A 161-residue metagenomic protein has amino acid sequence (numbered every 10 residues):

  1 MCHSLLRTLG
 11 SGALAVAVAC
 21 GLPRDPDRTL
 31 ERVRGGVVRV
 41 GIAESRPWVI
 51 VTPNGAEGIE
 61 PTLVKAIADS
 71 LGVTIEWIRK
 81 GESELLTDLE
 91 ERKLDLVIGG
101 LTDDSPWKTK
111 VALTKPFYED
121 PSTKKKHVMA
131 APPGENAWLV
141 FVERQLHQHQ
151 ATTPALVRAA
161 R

Functional and structural regions predicted by a protein language model:
M1-G10: Bacterial N-terminal signal peptides that target proteins for export
L9, P53, A131: Generic anion/oxyanion-binding catalytic loop in active/binding sites
V16-A19: C-terminal motif of bacterial Sec signal peptides marking the signal peptidase cleavage site
G21, P61-S70, T123-R161: Extended ligand-binding regions for polar small-molecule ligands
P23-P26, L30-E31, R79-N136: Acidic, polar ligand-binding/catalytic clefts
P26-G100: Extracytoplasmic small-molecule ligand-binding "clamshell" domains of the periplasmic binding protein/Venus flytrap
I50-T52, W107-T109, F141: Short glycine-/acidic-enriched loop or helix-start segments at secondary-structure transitions that form or flank
